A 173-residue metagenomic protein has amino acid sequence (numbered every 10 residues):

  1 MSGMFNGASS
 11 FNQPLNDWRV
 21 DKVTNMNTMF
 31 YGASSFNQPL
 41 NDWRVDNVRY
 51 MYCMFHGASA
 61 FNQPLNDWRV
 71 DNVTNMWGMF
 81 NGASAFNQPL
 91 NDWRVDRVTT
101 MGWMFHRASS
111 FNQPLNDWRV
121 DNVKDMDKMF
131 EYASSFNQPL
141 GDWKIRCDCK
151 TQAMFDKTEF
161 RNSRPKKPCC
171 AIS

Functional and structural regions predicted by a protein language model:
S2-S173: Negatively charged
